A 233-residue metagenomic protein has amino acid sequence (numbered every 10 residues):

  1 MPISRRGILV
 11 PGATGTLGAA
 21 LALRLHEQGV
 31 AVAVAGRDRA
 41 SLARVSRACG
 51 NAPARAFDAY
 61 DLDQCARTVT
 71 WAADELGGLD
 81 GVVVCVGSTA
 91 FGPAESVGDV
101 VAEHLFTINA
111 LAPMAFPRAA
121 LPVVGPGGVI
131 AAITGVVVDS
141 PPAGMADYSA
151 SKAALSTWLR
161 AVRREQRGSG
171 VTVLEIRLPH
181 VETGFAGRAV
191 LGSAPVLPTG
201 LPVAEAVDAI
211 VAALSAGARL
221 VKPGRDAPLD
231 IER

Functional and structural regions predicted by a protein language model:
T14-G15: Conserved glycine-rich cofactor-binding loop
G29-V45: Conserved glycine-rich Rossmann-like NAD(P)H-binding loop of the short-chain dehydrogenase/reductase
A48-D63: Rossmann-fold cofactor-recognition segment
P93-A94, V101-H104: Substrate-binding pocket helix/loop in short-chain dehydrogenase/reductase
P117, S151: Active-site helix of classical SDR
V124, S140, A161-T172: Active-site-adjacent segment of SDR/Rossmann-fold oxidoreductases
E175-I176, L191-I231: C-terminal helical subdomain
